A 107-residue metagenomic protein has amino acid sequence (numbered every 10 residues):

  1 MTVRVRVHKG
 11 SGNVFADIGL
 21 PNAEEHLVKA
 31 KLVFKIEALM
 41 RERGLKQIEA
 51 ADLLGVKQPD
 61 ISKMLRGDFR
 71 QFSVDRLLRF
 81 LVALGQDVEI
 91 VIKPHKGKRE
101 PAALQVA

Functional and structural regions predicted by a protein language model:
M1-F34, K98-A107: N-terminal flexible/basic segments that precede or flank functional cores
V28, L32, K57-D60, S73-L77: Amphipathic alpha-helical interface surfaces
K29-L45: Short, amphipathic alpha-helical "recognition" segments used to contact nucleic acids or chromatin
L45-S62: Short alpha-helical DNA-recognition segment
L65: DNA major-groove recognition helix of helix-turn-helix
V74-I90: DNA major-groove recognition helix of helix-turn-helix/homeodomain DNA-binding modules
Q86-E100: Short C-terminal boundary/hinge segments that cap the last helix of small helical domains
